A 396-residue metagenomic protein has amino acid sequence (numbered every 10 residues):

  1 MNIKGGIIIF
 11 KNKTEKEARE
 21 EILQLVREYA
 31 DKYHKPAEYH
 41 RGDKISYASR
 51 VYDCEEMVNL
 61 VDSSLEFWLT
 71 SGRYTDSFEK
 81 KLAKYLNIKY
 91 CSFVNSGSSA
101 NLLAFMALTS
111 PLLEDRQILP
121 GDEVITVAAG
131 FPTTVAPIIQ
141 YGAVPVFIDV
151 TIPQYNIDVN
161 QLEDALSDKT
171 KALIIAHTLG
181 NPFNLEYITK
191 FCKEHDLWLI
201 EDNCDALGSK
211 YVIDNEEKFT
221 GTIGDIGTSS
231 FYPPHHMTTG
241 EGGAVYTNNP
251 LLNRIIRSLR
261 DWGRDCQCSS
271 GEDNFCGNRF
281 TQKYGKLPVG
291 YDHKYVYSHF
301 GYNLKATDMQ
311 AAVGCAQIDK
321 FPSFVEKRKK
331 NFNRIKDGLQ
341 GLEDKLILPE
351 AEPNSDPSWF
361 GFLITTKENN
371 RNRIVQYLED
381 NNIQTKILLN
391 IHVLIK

Functional and structural regions predicted by a protein language model:
I3-L69, S298: N-terminal "arm"/small-domain region of PLP-dependent enzymes with the aminotransferase-like
G6, H34-K35, D76-K80, I88-C91 (+6 more regions): PLP-dependent aminotransferase class I/II
R73-E123, A136-Y141, F147: Phosphate-binding glycine-rich loop
S110-K210: PLP-dependent aminotransferase-like
E201-T239, R254, K294-V296: Conserved active-site segment immediately N-terminal to the catalytic lysine that forms the internal aldimine
T222-Q267, D308: Active-site PLP attachment segment
